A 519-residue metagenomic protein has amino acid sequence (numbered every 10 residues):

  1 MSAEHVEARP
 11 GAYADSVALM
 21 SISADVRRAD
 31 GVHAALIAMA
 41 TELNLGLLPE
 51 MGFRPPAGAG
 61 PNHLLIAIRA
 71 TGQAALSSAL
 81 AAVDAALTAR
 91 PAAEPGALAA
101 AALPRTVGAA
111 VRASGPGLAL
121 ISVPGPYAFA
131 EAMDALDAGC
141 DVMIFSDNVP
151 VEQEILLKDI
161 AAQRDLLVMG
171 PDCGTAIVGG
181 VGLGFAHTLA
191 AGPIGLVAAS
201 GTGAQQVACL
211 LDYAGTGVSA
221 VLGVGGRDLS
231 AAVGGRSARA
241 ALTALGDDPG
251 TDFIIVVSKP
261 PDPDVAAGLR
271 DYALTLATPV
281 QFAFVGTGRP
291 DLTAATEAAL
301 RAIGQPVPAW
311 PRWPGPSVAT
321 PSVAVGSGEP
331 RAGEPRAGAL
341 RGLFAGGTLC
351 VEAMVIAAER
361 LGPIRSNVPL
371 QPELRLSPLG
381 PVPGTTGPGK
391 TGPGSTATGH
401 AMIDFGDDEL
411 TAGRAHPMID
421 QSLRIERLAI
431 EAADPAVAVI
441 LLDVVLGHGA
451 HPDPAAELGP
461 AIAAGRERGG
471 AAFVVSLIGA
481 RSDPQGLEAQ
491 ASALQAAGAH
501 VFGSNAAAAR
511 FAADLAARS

Functional and structural regions predicted by a protein language model:
M1-S519: Catalytic-core regions of core metabolic enzymes, especially those transforming organic acids/acyl-group intermediates
